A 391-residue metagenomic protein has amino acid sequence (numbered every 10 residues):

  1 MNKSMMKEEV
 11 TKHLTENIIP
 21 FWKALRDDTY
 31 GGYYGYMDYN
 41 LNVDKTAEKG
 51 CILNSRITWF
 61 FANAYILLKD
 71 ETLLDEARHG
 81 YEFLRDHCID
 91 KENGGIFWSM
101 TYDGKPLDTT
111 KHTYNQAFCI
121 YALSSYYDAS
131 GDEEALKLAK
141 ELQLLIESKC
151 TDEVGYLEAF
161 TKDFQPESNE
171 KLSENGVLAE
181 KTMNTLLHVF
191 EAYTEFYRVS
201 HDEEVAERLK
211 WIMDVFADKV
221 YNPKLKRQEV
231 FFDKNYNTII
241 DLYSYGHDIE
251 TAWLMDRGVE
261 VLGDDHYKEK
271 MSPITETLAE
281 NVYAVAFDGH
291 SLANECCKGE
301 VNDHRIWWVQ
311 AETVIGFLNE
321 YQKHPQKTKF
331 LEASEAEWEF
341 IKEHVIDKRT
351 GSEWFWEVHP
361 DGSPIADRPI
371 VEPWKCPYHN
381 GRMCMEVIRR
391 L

Functional and structural regions predicted by a protein language model:
M1-L391: Glycan-recognition and catalytic cores of secretory/periplasmic carbohydrate-active enzymes
